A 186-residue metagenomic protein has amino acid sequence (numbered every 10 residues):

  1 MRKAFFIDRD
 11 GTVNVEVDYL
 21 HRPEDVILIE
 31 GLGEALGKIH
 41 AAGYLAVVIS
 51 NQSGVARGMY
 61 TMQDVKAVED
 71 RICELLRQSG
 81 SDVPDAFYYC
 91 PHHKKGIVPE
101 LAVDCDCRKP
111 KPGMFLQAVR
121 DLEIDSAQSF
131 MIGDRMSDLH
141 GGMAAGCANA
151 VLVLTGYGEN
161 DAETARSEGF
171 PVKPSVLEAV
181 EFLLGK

Functional and structural regions predicted by a protein language model:
M1-V47: Active-site neighborhood of HAD-like aspartate-dependent phosphohydrolases
V13-E30, V55-D64, Q78-D82, H92 (+1 more regions): Metal-dependent phosphoesterase signature
L32, L36-L75, D82-H93, G142: Substrate-recognition element of Asp-dependent hydrolases with the DxDx(T/V) motif
M59-I72, P99-M114, H140-A145: Short, electropositive alpha-helical surface patch
D106-M136: Conserved Lys-Pro-Asp/Glu-containing loop-to-beta segment of HAD-superfamily phosphomonoesterases, centered on
F115, A127, G158-K186: Short acidic, glycine/proline-enriched helix-loop-strand junctions
I132-P171: Acidic, Mg2+-coordinating phosphoryl-transfer loop and its flanking beta/alpha structural elements, shared across
